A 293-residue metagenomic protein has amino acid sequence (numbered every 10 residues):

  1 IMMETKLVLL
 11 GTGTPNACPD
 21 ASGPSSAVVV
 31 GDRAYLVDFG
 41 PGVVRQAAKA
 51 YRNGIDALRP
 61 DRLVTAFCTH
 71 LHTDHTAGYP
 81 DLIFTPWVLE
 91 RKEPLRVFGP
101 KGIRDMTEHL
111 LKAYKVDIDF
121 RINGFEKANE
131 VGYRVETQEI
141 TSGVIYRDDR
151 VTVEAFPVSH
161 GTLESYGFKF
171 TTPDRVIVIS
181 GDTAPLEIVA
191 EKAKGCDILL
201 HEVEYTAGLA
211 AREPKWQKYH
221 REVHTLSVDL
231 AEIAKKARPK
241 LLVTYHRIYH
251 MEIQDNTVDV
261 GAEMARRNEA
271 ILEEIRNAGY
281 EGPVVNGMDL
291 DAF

Functional and structural regions predicted by a protein language model:
M3-V178, V189, I253, T257-V258 (+1 more regions): Binuclear metal-dependent hydrolase catalytic cores
V176, A184-M288: Cap/insert and terminal regions of metallo-dependent hydrolase folds
